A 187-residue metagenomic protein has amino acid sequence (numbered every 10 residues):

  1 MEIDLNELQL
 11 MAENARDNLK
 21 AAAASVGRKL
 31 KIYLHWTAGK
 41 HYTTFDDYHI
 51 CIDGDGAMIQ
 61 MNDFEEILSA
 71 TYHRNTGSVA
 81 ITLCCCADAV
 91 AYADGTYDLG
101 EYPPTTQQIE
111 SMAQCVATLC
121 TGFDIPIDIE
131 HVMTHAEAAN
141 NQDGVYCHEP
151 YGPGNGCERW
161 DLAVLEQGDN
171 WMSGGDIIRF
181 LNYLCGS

Functional and structural regions predicted by a protein language model:
M1-N75: N-terminal catalytic cores of peptidoglycan-degrading enzymes
M1-V26, Y92-S187: Basic/polar, cationic surfaces and motifs that engage anionic cell-wall and phosphate/carboxylate ligands
K31, S78-A80, H131-M133: Structural preference for beta-strand elements that scaffold enzyme active sites
G39-K40, C86-D88, E137-N141: Acidic glycine-/aspartate-rich tracts in secreted/extracellular proteins
C51-Q107: Peptidoglycan-targeting cell-wall enzymes and recognition modules
